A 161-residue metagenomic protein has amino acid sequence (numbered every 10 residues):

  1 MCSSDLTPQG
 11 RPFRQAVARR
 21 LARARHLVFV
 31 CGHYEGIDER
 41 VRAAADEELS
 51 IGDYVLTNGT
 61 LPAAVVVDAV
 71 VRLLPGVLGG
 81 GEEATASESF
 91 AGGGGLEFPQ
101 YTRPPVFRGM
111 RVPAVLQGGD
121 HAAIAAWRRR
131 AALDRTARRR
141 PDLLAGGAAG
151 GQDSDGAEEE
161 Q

Functional and structural regions predicted by a protein language model:
M1-S3: Short, small-residue-biased leader/transition segments that mark boundaries at the very start of proteins
Q9: Active-site pocket-lining segments that scaffold enzyme catalytic pockets across diverse folds
Q15-R20: Short glycine-cluster motifs
R25-V28: Loop/turn-to-beta-strand initiation segments
I37, V41-F90: Structured adenosyl-cofactor binding patch, chiefly the S-adenosyl-L-methionine
G92-G147: Long, charged alpha-helical interface segments
G151-Q161: Long, low-complexity, intrinsically disordered segments
